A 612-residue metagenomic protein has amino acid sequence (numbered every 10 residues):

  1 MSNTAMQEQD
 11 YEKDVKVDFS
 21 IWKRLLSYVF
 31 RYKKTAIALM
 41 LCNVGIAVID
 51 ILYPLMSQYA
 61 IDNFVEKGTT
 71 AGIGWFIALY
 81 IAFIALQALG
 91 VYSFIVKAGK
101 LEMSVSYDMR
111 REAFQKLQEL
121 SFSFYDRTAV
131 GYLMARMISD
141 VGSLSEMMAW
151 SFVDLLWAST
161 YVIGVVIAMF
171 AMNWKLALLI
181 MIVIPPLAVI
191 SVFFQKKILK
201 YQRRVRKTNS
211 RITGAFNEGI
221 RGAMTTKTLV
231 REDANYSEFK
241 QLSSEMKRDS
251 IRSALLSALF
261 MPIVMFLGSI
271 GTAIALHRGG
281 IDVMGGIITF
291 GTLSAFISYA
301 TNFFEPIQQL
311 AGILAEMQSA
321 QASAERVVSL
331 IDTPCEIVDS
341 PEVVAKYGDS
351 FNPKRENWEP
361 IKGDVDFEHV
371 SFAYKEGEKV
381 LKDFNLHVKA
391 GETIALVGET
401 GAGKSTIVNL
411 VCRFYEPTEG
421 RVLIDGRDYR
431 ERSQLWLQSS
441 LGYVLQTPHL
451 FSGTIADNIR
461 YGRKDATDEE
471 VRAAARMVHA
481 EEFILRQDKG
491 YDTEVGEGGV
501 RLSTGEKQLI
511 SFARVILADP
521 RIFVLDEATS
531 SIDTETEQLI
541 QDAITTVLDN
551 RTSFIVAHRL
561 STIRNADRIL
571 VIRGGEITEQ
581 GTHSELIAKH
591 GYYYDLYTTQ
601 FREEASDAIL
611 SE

Functional and structural regions predicted by a protein language model:
M1-D50, V65-L79, F94-A98, E102 (+11 more regions): Membrane-integrated ABC transporters
T4-K13, M103, R111-A135, S139-V141 (+5 more regions): Short intracellular "coupling" helices and adjacent cytoplasmic loop segments at the cytosolic face of multi-pass
L26, R31-K34, F122-S123, S139-M148 (+10 more regions): An intracellular "coupling" helix at the cytosolic face of ABC transporter transmembrane type-1 domains
A36-S93, K97, F170-K175, A273 (+2 more regions): Transmembrane helix-loop-helix hairpins at lipid-water interfaces of multipass membrane proteins, especially the type-1
L52-P54, Q58, L86, F152-Q195 (+1 more regions): A hydrophobic transmembrane-helix motif
R231, L255, T272, N302-D332: Cytosolic ends of transmembrane helices, especially the final helix of ABC transmembrane type-1 domains
Y347-E612: ABC-type nucleotide-binding domain
